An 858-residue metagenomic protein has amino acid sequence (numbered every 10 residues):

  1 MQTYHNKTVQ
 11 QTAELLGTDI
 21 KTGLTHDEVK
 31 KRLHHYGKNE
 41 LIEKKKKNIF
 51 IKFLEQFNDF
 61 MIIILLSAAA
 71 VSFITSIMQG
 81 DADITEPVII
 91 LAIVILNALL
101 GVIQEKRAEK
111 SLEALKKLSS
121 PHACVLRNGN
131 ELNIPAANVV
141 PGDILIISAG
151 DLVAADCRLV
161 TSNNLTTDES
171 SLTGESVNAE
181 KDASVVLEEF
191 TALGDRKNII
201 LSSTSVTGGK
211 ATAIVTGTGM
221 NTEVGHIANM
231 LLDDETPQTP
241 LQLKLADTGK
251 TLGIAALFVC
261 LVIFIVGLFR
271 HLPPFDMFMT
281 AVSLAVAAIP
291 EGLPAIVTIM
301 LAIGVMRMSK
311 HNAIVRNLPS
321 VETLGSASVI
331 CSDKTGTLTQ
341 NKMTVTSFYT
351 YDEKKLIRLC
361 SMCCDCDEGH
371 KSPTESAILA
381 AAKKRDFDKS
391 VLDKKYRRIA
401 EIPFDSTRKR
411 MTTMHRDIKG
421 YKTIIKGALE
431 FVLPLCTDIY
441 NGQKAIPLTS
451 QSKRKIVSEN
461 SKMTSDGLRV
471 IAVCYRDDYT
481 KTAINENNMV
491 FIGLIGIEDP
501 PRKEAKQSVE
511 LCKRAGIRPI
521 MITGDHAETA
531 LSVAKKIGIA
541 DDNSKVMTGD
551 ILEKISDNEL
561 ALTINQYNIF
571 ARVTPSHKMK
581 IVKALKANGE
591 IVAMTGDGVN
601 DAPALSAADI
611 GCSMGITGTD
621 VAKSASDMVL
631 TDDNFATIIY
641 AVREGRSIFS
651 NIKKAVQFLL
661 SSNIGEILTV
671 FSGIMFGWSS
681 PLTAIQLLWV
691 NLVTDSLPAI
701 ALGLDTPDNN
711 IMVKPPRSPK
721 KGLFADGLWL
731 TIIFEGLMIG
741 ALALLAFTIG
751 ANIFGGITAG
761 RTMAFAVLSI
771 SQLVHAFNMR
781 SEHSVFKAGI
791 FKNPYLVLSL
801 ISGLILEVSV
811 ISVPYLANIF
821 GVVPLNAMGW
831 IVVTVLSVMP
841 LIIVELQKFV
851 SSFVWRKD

Functional and structural regions predicted by a protein language model:
M1-E131, A137-V140, L145-V153, R158-T166 (+4 more regions): Non-lumenal N-terminal regulatory segments of integral membrane proteins
G23-E55, K117-R127, N133, V177-E180 (+12 more regions): Non-transmembrane, extramembrane segments of multi-pass ion/lipid transporters
I63, S67-A92, I254-I289, A302 (+6 more regions): Helix-interface capping motifs at the ends of transmembrane segments in multi-pass membrane proteins
V88-S120, R127, P237-S332, I495 (+4 more regions): Hydrophobic alpha-helical transmembrane segments
T166, L172-T173, A183-S184, Q340-L359 (+6 more regions): Basic, amphipathic juxtamembrane/active-site segments that coordinate anionic phosphate or diphosphate groups
I199-T207, S326-F491, I497, E510-L511 (+7 more regions): Cytosolic catalytic regions of ATP/NTP-dependent phosphoryl-transfer enzymes
F258-L261, I265-F269, M414-A584, N588 (+6 more regions): Cytosolic catalytic headpieces and adjacent flexible linkers of membrane translocases
I263, D541-M594, A608, S613-H783: Membrane-embedded transport module
